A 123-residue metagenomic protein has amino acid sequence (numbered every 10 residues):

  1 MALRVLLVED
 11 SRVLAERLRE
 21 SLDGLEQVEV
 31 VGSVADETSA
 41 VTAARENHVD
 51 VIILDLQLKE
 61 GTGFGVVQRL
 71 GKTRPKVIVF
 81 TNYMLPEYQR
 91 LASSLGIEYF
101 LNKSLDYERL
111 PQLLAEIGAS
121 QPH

Functional and structural regions predicted by a protein language model:
E9: Conserved acidic carboxylate
R12-G32: Two-component/phosphorelay signaling modules centered on CheY-like receiver
S33-V51: Acidic, metal-coordinating helix/loop segments flanking the phosphotransfer/catalytic sites of two-component signaling
D36, T62-G65: Acidic catalytic/metal-coordinating carboxylates
D55: Active-site residues of response regulator receiver
F64-R74: Short amphipathic alpha-helix used as the core "switch/output" element in two-component signaling
G65, M84-L101, L105: Alpha4 helix (beta4-alpha4-beta5 surface) of REC/receiver domains from two-component response regulators
